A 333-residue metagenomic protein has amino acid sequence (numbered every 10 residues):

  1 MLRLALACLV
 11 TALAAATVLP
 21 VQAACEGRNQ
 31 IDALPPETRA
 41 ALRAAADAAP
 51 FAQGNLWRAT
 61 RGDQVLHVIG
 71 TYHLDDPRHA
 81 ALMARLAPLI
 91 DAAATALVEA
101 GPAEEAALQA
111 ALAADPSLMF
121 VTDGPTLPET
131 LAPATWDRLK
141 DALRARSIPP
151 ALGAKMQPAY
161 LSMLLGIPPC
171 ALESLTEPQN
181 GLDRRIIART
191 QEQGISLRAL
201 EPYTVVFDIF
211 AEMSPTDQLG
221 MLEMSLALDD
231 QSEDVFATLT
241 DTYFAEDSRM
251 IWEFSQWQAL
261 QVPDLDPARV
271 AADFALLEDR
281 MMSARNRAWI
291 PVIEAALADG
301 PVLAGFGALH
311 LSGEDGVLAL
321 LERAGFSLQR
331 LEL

Functional and structural regions predicted by a protein language model:
A5-A16: Bacterial N-terminal signal peptides
A15-C25: Boundary at the C-terminal end of the N-terminal hydrophobic targeting segment
A24-A46, Q53-D273, L277: Structured, acidic catalytic/metal-binding patches in enzyme active sites
F51-G54, A288-W289: Alpha-helical scaffolding within the catalytic cores of extracellular/periplasmic polymer-degrading hydrolases
E278-L333: C-terminal soluble interaction/assembly domains
